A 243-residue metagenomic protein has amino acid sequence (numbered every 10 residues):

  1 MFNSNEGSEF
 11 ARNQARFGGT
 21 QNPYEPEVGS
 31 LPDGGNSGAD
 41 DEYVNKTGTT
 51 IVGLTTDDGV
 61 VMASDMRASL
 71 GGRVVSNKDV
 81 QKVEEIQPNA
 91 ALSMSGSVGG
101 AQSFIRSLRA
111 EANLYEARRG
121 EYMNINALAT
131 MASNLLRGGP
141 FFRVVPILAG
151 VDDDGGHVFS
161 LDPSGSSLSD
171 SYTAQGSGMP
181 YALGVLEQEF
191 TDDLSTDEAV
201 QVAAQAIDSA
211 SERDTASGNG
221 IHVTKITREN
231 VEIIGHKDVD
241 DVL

Functional and structural regions predicted by a protein language model:
M1-T47, I86-Q87, A91-P163, T227 (+2 more regions): Contiguous domain-boundary segments centered on the initiation and propagation of an alpha-helix
F2-S4, L128, S160, S164-L243: A two-mode feature
A39-Y43, T50-V52, G72, V80-V83 (+3 more regions): A generic local secondary-structure boundary/capping motif
K46-G48, K78, G99-S103, M123-M131 (+4 more regions): Conserved active-site and cofactor/substrate-binding residues in soluble primary-metabolism enzymes
T50-L54, V60-M62, V145-G150, G220-K225 (+1 more regions): Short beta-strand scaffold segments in enzyme catalytic cores
V61-D65, V74, F159-D162, G235: Beta-strand scaffold of nucleotide-dependent catalytic cores
S64-Q87: Active-site cofactor/substrate anionic-group-binding motifs, chiefly glycine- and Lys/Arg-rich phosphate-binding loops
G71-D79, S103-I105, S169-Y172, L243: A short, polar/proline- and glycine-enriched secondary-structure boundary/capping micro-motif
